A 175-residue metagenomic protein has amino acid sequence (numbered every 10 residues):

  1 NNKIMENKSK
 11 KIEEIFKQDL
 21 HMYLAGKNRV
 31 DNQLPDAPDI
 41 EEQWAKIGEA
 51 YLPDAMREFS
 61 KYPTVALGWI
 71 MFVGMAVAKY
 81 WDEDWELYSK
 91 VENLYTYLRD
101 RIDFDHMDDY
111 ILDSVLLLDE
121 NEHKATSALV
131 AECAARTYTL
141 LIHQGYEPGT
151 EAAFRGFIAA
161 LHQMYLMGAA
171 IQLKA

Functional and structural regions predicted by a protein language model:
I4-A175: Intrinsic-disorder/low-complexity detector
